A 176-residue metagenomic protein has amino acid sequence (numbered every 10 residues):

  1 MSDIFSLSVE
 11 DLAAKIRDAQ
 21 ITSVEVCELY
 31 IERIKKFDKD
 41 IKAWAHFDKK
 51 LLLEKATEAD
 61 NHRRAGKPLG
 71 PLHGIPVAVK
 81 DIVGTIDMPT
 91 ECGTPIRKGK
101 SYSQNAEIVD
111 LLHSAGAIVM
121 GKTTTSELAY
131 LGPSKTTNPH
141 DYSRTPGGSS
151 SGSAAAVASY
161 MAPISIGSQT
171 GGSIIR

Functional and structural regions predicted by a protein language model:
M1-E54: An N-terminal boundary/leader segment
R33, F37, K55, A59 (+3 more regions): Short alpha-helical functional segments enriched in proximate histidine and acidic residues
K39, P71-I108: Enzymes and membrane/adaptor proteins characterized by extended Gly/Ser/Thr/Asp/Glu-rich, aromatic-dotted
K49-L72, K98, Y102, L112 (+1 more regions): Flexible, acidic active-site loops/lids enriched in D/E/S/T/G that coordinate Mg2+ and/or position polar
Q104-R176: Short glycine/serine-rich loop segments
